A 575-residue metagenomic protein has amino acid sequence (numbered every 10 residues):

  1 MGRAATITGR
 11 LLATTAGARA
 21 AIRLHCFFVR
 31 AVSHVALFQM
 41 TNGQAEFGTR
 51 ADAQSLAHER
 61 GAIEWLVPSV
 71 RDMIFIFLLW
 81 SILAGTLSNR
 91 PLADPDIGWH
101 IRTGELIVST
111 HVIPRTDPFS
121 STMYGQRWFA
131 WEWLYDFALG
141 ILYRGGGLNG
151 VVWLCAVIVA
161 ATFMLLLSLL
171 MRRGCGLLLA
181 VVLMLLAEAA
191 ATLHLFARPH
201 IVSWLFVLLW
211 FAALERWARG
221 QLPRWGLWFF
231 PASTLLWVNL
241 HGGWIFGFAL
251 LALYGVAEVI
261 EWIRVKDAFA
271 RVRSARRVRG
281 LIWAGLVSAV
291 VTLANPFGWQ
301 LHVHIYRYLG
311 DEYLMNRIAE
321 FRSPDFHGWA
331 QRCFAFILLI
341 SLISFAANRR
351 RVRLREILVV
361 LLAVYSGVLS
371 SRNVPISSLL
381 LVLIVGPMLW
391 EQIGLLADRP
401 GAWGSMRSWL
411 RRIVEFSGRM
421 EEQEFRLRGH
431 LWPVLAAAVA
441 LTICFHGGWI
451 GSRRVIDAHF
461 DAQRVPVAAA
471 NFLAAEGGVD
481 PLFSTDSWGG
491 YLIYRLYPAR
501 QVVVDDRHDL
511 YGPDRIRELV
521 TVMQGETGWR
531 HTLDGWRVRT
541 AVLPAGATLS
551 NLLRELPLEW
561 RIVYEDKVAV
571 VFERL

Functional and structural regions predicted by a protein language model:
L78, L166-A189, W204: Transmembrane-helix signature of polytopic, membrane-embedded enzymes that assemble or transfer cell-envelope glycans
A84, A187-A191, G226-G242, V287-T292 (+1 more regions): Membrane-interface alpha helices of multi-pass inner-membrane proteins
W153-R173: Transmembrane-helix motifs of polytopic, lipid-linked glycan transferases
W210-W225, S344-N348: Membrane-interface transmembrane helices that cradle and orient dolichyl/undecaprenyl
R216-L235, R279-W283, E356-L361: Short hydrophobic alpha-helices at membrane interfaces in multi-pass membrane enzymes
G242-R350, S378, I384: Transmembrane catalytic cores of multi-pass membrane glycosyltransferases and polysaccharide-assembly enzymes
D398-A475, S487-G489, H508, Q524-E526: Membrane-proximal, lumen/periplasm-facing interface regions of secretory-pathway glyco- and lipid-modifying enzymes
A474-P513, R539-P544, F572: Short periplasmic/luminal acceptor-recognition loop of GT-C membrane glycosyltransferases, typified by
